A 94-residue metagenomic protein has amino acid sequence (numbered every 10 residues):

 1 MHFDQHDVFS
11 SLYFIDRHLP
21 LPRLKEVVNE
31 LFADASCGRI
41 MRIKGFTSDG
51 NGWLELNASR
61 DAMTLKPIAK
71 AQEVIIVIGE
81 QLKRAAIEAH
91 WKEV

Functional and structural regions predicted by a protein language model:
M1-A71, E80-A85, A89-V94: C-terminal accessory "lid"/substrate-recognition subdomains
V77: Flexible loop/N-cap segments at domain edges
